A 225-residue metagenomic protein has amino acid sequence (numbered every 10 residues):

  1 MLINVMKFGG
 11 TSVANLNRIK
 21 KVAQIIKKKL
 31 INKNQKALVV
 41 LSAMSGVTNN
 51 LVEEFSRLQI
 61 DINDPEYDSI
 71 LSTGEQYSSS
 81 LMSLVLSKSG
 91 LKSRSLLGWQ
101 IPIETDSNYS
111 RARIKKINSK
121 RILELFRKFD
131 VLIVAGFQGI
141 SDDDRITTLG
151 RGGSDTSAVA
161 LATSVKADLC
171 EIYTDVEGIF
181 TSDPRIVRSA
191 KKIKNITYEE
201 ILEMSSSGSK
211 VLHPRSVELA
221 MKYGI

Functional and structural regions predicted by a protein language model:
M1-E218: Nucleotide/pyrophosphate-binding catalytic subdomain
Y223-I225: Short, intrinsically disordered, charge-balanced linker/junction segments flanking boundaries in proteins
